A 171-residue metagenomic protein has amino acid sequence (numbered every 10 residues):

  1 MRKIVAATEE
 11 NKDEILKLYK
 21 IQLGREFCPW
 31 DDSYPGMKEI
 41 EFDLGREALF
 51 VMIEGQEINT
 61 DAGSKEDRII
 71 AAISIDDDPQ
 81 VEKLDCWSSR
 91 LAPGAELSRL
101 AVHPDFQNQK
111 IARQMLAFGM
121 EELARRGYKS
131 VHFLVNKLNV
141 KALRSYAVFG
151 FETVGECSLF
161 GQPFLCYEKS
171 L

Functional and structural regions predicted by a protein language model:
R2-K17: A short beta-loop-alpha structural element at the N-terminal edge of CoA-dependent acyl/N-acetyltransferase catalytic
E9, K20-D105, L116-A117: Acetyl-CoA-dependent GNAT
E10, E14, P35, V140-K141 (+1 more regions): Short alpha-helical
E47, Q162-E168: Short hydrophobic/aromatic beta-strand or adjacent loop that forms the aromatic wall/cage of a ligand/substrate-binding
V102, N108-E121, R144-V148: Conserved acetyl-CoA-binding loop-helix of GNAT-fold acetyltransferases
L116, L123-L134: Conserved GNAT acetyl-CoA-binding A-motif
F133-L143, L159-P163: Conserved beta-strand-loop-alpha-helix junction that forms the acyl-donor binding cleft
A147-G155: Conserved acetyl-CoA-binding loop of GNAT-fold acetyltransferases
